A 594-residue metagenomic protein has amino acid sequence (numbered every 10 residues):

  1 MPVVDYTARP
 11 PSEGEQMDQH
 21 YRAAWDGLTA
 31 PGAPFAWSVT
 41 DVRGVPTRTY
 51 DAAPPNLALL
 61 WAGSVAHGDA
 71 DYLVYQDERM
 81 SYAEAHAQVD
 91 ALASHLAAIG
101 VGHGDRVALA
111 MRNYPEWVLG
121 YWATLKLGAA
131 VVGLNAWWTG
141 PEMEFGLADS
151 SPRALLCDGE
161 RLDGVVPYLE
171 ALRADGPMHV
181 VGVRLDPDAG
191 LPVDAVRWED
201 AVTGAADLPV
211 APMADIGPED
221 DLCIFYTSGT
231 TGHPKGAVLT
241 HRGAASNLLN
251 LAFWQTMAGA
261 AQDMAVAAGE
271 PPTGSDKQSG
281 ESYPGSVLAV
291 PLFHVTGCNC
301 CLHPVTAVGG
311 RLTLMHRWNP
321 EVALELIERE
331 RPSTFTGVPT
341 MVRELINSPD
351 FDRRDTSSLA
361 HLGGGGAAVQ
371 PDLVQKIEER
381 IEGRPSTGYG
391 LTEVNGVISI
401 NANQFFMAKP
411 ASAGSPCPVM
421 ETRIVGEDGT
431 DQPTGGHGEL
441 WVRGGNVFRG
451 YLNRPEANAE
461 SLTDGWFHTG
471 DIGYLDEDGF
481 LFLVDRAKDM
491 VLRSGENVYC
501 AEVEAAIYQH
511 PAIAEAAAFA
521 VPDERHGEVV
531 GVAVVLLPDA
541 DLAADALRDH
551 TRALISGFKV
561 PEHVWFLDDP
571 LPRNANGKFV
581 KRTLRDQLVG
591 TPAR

Functional and structural regions predicted by a protein language model:
P2-G32, A98-I99, A129-G204, P538-A540: Structural core segment of the AMP-binding/adenylate-forming
A52-A53, D69-Y114, V118-W122, T139-E144: Conserved AMP-binding/adenylate-forming core of the ANL superfamily
S81-A83, L222-W254, A258-A265: Conserved AMP-binding A3 loop
W138, E144-F145, L155-C157, G444 (+5 more regions): AMP-binding/adenylate-forming catalytic core of the ANL superfamily
T203-Y226, H233, K277-G285: Conserved pre-ATP/AMP-binding loop-to-beta segment of ANL
A245-A289, F293-S333, S348: Conserved AMP-binding/adenylation subdomain of ANL enzymes
A307-G310, R329-G337, I346-A408, E421: Gly/Ser/Thr-rich phosphate-binding loop
Y389, K409, E421-W441, Y474-D478 (+2 more regions): Conserved beta-loop-beta connector loops within the AMP-binding
